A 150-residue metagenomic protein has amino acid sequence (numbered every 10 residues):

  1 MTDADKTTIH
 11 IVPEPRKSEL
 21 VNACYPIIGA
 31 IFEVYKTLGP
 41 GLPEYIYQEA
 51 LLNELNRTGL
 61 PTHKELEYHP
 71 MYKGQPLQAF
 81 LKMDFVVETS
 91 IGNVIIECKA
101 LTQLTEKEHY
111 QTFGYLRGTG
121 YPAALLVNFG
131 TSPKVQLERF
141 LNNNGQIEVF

Functional and structural regions predicted by a protein language model:
M1-K17: Short, low-complexity, charge-dense intrinsically disordered segments
I9, L20-G29, P40-E44, Q48 (+1 more regions): Nuclease catalytic cores
S18, N22, L42, I46 (+3 more regions): Residues at secondary-structure transition points
P43-E44, Q48-N93, S132-G145: Active-site metal-binding core of divalent-cation-utilizing nuclease and nuclease-like domains
S90, C98-E148: Nucleic-acid nuclease catalytic cores
